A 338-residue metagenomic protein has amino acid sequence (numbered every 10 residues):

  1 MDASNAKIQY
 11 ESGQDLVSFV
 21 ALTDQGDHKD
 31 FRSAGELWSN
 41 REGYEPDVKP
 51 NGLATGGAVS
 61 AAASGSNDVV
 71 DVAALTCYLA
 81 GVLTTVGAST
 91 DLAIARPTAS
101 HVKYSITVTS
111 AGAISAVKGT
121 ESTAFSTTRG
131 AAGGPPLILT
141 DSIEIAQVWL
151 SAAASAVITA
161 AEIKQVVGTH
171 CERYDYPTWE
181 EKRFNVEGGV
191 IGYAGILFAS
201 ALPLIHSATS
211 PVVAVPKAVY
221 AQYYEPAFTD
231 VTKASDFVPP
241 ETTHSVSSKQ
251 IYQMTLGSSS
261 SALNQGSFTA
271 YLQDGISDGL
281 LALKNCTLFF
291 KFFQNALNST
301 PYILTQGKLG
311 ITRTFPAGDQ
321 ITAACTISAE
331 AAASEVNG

Functional and structural regions predicted by a protein language model:
M1-Y223: Beta-strand-rich solenoidal segments
A80-A93, L263-L280: Charged, amphipathic alpha-helical segments
T85-S89, V117-G119, A227-K233, P301-G310: Short amphipathic beta-strand/extended segments with alternating polar/hydrophobic composition
Y104-T109, L272-K308: Short, acidic/charged, Gly/Pro-enriched secondary-structure junctions
S105, Q147, Q265-T269, F289-K291 (+2 more regions): Beta-strand secondary-structure signal
A111-A113, A153-S155, L272-G275, A332-S334: Acidic glycine-/aspartate-rich tracts in secreted/extracellular proteins
A218-T269, Q306-I321: Solvent-exposed edge beta-strands and adjacent loop segments that serve as assembly or binding interfaces
F292-N337: Short beta-strand and beta-hairpin "edge-sheet" elements
